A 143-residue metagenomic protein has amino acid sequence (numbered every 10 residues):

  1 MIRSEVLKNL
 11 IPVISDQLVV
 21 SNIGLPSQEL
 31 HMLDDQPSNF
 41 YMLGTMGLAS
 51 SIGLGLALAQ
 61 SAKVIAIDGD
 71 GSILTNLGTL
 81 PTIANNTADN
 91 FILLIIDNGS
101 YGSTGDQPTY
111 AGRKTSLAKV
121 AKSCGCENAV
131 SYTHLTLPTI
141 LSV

Functional and structural regions predicted by a protein language model:
M1-M46: Active-site diphosphate/adenylate-binding microenvironment
E29-I95: Thiamine diphosphate
T87-T109: A short, conserved beta-to-alpha structural element at the edge of catalytic cores that scaffolds binding
T109-V120: Short, glycine/polar-rich helix-capping loops at beta-to-alpha or helix-loop-helix junctions that flank or form
E127-V130: Structural signal for short hydrophobic segments within the conserved structured cores of catalytic domains across
T133-T139: Conserved small/polar residues in nucleotide/adenosyl-binding loops
